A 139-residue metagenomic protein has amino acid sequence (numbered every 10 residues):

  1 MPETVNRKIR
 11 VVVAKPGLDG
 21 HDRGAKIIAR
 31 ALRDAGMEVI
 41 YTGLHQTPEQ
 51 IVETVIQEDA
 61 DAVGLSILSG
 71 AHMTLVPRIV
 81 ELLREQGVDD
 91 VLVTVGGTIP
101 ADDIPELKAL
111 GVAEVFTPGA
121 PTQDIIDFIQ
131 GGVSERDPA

Functional and structural regions predicted by a protein language model:
E3-T4: C-terminal intrinsically disordered, low-complexity extensions immediately downstream of enzyme catalytic cores
I9: Nucleotide donor/acceptor-binding cores
V12-A14: Short hydrophobic segments within beta-strands
G17: A glycine- and charged-residue-rich anion-binding loop/surface
A25-Q130: Cofactor-cradling patches in redox/metallo enzymes
G131-A139: The C-terminal output helix
